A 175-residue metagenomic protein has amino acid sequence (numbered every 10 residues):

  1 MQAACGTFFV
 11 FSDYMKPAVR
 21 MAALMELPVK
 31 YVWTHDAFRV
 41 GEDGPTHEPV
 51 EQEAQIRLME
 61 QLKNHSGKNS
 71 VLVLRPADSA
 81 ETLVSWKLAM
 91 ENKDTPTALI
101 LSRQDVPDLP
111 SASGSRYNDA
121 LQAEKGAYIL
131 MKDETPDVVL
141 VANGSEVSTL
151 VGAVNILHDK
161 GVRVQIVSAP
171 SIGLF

Functional and structural regions predicted by a protein language model:
M1-E60, A80-V84, V141, V151: Thiamine diphosphate
R39-E53, R57-L58, L62-K68, L72-V73 (+2 more regions): Thiamine diphosphate
A77: TRNA-recognition modules of translation machinery and tRNA-sensing kinases, especially anticodon-binding
